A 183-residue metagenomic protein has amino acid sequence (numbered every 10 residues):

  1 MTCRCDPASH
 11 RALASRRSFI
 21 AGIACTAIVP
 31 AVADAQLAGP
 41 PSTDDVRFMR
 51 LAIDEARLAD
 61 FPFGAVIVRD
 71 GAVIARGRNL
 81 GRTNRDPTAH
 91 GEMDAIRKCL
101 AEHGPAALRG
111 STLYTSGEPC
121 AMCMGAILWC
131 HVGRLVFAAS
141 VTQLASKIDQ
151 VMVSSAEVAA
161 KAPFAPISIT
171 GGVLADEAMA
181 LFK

Functional and structural regions predicted by a protein language model:
T2-A59, P119, A126-K183: Zinc-dependent deaminase
F61, A107-R109, H131: Short loop/turn motifs at secondary-structure junctions
G64-V68: Short beta-strand scaffold segments in enzyme catalytic cores
R76-G81: Short beta->alpha transition motifs characteristic of CBS
T83-D94: A short, polar/charged loop-to-alpha-helix boundary motif
P105-G117: Immediate flanking context of iron-sulfur cluster ligation sites
